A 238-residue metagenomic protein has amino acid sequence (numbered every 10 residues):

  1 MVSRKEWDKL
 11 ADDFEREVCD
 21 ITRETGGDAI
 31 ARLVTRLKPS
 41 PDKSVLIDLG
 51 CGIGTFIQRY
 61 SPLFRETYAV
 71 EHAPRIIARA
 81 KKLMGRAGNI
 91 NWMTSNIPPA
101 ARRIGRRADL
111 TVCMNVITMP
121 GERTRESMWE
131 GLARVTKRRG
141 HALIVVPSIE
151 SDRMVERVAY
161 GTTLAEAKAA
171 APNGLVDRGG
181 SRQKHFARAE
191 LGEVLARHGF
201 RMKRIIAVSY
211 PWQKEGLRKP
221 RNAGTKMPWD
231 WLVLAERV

Functional and structural regions predicted by a protein language model:
M1-P41: Conserved class I S-adenosyl-L-methionine
K43-G52: Conserved class I S-adenosyl-L-methionine
I53-P99: Class I SAM-dependent methyltransferase SAM/SAH-binding core
V112: A conserved beta-strand element that flanks and buttresses the S-adenosyl-L-methionine
N115-V116: Short catalytic micro-motifs in class I SAM-dependent methyltransferases
P120, L175-E190: Acceptor-substrate binding/catalytic loop of class I
E126-R138: A short glycine-rich, Lys/Arg-flanked "PGG" loop and its adjoining helix->strand segment in the class I
L143-K168: Conserved class I S-adenosyl-L-methionine
